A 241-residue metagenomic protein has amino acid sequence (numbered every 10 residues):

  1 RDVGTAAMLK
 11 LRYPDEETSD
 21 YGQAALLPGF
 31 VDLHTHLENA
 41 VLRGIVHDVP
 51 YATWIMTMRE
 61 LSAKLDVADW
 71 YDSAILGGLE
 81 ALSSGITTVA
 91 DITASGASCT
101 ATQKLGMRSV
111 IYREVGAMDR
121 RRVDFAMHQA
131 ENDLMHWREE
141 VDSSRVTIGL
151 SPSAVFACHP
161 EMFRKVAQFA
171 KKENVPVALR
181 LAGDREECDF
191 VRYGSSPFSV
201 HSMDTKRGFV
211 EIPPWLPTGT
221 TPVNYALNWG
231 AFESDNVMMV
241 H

Functional and structural regions predicted by a protein language model:
R1-L27: Histidine-rich, glycine-flanked metal-binding segment
Q23, H34, G85, T102 (+3 more regions): Divalent metal-coordination and catalytic microenvironments
A25, R43-M107, H128-S143: Alpha-helical scaffold segments that flank or form the walls of functional sites
G29-A40, P176-R185: Histidine-centered catalytic micro-motifs
V31, T87-T88, R108-V110, R145-S151 (+2 more regions): Structural preference for beta-strand elements that scaffold enzyme active sites
H36, A94, E114-M118, S151-V155 (+1 more regions): Active-site beta-loop-alpha junctions enriched in small/polar residues
V41-D72, V110-R113, R185-S234: Active-site gating loops and adjacent loop-to-helix segments of metal-dependent hydrolytic enzymes
S151-A167: Active-site glycine- and acidic-residue-rich loops that bind and position anionic ligands or nucleotide-like cofactors
